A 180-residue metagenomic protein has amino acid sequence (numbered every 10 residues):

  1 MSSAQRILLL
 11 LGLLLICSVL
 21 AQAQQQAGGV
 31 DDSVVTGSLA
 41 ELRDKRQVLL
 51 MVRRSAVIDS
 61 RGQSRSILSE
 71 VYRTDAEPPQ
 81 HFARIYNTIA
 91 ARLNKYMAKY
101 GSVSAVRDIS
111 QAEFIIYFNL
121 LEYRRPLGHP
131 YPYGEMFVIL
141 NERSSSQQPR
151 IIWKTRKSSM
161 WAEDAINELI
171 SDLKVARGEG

Functional and structural regions predicted by a protein language model:
M1-L9: Bacterial N-terminal signal peptides that target proteins for export
S2, V19-A23: Intrinsic low-complexity/disordered segments
L9-S18: Bacterial N-terminal signal peptides
Q22-K95, R150-K154, R177-G180: A structural "domain/chain start" motif
R84, T88, R92, W161-D172: Extracytoplasmic/secreted proteins, especially bacterial periplasmic and envelope-associated proteins
A91, K95-A105, I109-D164: Surface-exposed short loop/turn segments
Y133-F137, D164, E168-E179: Surface-exposed interaction patches
